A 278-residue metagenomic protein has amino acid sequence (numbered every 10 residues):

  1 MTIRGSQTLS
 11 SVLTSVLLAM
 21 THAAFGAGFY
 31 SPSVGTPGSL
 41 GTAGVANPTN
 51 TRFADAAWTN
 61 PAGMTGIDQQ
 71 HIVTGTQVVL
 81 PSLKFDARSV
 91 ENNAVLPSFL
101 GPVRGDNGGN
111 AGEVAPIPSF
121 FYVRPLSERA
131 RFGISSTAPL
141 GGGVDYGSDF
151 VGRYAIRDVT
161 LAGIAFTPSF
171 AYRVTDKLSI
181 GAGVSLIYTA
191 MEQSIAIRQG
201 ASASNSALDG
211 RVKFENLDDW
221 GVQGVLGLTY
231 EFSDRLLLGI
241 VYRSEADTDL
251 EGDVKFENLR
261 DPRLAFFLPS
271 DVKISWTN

Functional and structural regions predicted by a protein language model:
M1-L13: Bacterial N-terminal signal peptides that target proteins for export
F25-A43, N47, Q69, F85 (+3 more regions): Outer-membrane beta-barrel porins/channels
T49-V79: N-terminal, post-signal-peptide region of Sec/Tat-exported proteins
A54, K84-S89: Short, glycine/acidic-enriched capping/hinge loops at junctions between secondary-structure elements
